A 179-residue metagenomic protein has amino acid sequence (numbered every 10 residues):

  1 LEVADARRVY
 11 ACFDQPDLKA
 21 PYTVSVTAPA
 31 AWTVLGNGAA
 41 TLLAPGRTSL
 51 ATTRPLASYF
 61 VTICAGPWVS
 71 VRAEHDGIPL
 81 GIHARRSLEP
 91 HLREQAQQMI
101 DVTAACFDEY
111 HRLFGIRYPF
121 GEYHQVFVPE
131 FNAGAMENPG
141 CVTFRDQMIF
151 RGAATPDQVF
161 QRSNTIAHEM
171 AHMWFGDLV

Functional and structural regions predicted by a protein language model:
L1-A6, A11-A167: Hydrophobic helix-coil surface modules that form long, contiguous segments used for peptide/substrate interaction
M170-V179: Catalytic Zn2+-binding segment of zinc metalloproteases
